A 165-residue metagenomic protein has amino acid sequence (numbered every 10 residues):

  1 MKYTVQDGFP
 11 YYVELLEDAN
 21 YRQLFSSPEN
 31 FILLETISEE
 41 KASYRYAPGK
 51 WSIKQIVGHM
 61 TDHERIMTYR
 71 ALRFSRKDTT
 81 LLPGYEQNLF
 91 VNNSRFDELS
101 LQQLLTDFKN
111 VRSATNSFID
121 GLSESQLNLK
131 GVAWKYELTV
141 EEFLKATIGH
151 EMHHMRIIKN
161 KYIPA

Functional and structural regions predicted by a protein language model:
M1-G8, A42-Q87, L129-A165: Short, contiguous alpha-helical
M1-S26: Extreme N-terminal tail/first-helix region
E14-L16, F90-L104, A133-F143: Acidic/His metal-coordination segments adjacent to aromatic residues that form catalytic metal sites in metalloenzymes
L16-A19, R65-T68, K77, T115-N116: A broad, low-specificity signal for short, low-complexity segments enriched in glycine/proline and polar/charged
D18-F25, K50-V57, L101-L105, E141-L144: Amphipathic, non-membrane alpha-helical segments in soluble helical-bundle scaffolds
N20-I37, V91-N128: Acidic/histidine-rich alpha-helical segments that form the ligand environment of transition-metal centers
